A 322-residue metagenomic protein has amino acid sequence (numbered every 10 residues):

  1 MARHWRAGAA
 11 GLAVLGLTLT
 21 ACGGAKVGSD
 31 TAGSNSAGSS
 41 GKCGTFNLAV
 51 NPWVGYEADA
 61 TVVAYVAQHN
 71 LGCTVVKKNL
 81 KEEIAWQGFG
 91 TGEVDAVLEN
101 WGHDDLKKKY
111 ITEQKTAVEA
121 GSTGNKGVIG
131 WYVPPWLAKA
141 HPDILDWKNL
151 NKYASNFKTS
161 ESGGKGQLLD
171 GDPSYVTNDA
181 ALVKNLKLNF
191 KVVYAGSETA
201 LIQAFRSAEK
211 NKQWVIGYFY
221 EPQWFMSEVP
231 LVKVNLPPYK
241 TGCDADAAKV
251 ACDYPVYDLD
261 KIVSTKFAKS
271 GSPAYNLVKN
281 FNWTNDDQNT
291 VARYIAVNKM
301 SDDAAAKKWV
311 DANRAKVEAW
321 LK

Functional and structural regions predicted by a protein language model:
M1-K26: Secretory targeting and sorting signals
A13, C22-K42: Short, low-complexity, disordered segments immediately C-terminal to signal peptides in bacterial exported proteins
G41-G55, C73-K78, K165-L169, V278: Short, well-ordered beta-strand elements
N51-V54, T74-G88, V193-A204: Short helix-initiation/N-cap motifs at beta->coil->alpha
G55, Y175-K191, A195-K212, P273 (+1 more regions): An extracytoplasmic/periplasmic, membrane-proximal ligand-sensing/linker region
G88, V94-L98, Q167-A245: Ligand-binding pocket segment of bilobal, Venus flytrap-like solute-binding proteins
K115-L168: A conserved helix-loop-strand patch within extracytoplasmic ligand-binding domains of the periplasmic binding
I129-K139, V256-S270, R293-Y294: A bilobed periplasmic-binding-protein/Venus flytrap-type ligand-binding module shared by bacterial periplasmic
